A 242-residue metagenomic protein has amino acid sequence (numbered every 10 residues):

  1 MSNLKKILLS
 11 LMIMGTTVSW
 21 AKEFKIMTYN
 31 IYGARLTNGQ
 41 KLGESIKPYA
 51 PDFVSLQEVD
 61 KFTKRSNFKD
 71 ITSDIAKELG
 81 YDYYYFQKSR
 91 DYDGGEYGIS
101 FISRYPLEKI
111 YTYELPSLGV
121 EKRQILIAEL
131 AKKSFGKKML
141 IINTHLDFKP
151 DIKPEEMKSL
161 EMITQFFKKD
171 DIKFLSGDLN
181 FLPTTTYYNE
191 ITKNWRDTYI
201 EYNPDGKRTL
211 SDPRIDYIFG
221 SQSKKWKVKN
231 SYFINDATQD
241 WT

Functional and structural regions predicted by a protein language model:
S2-L11, V18-E78, D91-I99, K158: N-terminal, active-site-proximal structural segment of metallo-dependent hydrolase catalytic domains
E23-G33, K109-Y111, K137-D147: Active-site-proximal beta-strand elements of phosphoester/diester hydrolases
K25-T28, F53-Q57, Y85-F86, S100-F101 (+4 more regions): Structural recognition of the beta-strand scaffold that forms the well-ordered cores of secreted hydrolase catalytic
A34-T37, K61-R65, Y92-G94, K149-D151 (+2 more regions): Active-site environment of divalent metal-dependent phosphoester hydrolases
L36-K41, Y84-K88, D205-R208: N-terminal post-signal-peptidase region of extra-cytosolic proteins
V59-K138, K225, K229-A237: Structured beta-strand-rich core segments of catalytic domains in phosphoester-bond hydrolases
Q124-T144, I152-L179, T186-N189: His/acidic metal-ligating clusters that form di-metal
E129-L130, Q165-K173, L179-T242: Metal-dependent phosphoester-hydrolase catalytic domains
